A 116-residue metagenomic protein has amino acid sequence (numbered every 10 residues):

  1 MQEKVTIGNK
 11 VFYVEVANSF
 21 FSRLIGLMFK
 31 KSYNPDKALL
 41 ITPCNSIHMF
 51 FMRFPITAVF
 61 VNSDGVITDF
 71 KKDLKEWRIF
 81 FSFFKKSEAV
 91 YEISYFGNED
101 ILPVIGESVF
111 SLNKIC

Functional and structural regions predicted by a protein language model:
M1-C116: Compact, glycine-rich, soluble single-domain proteins
